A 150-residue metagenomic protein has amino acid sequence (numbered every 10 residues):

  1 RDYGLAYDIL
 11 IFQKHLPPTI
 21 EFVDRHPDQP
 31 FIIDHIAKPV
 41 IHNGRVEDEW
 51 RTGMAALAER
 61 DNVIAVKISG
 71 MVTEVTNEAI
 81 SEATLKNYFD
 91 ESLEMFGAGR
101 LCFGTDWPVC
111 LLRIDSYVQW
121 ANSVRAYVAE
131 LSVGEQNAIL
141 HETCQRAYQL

Functional and structural regions predicted by a protein language model:
R1-C102: Catalytic pocket-lining loop regions of alpha/beta-barrel enzymes, especially the amidohydrolase/enolase/GH5 lineages
H35, V66, D106, Q136 (+1 more regions): Conserved, mostly hydrophobic/aromatic
R51-V63, S81-T84, V109-N122, Q145-L150: Short secondary-structure transition/capping segments
M71-T73, W107-C110: Short Gly/Pro-enriched loop/turn and capping motifs at secondary-structure junctions
D90-E91, M95-C102, L111-L150: Mid-to-C-terminal alpha-helical segments outside catalytic/metal-binding sites
